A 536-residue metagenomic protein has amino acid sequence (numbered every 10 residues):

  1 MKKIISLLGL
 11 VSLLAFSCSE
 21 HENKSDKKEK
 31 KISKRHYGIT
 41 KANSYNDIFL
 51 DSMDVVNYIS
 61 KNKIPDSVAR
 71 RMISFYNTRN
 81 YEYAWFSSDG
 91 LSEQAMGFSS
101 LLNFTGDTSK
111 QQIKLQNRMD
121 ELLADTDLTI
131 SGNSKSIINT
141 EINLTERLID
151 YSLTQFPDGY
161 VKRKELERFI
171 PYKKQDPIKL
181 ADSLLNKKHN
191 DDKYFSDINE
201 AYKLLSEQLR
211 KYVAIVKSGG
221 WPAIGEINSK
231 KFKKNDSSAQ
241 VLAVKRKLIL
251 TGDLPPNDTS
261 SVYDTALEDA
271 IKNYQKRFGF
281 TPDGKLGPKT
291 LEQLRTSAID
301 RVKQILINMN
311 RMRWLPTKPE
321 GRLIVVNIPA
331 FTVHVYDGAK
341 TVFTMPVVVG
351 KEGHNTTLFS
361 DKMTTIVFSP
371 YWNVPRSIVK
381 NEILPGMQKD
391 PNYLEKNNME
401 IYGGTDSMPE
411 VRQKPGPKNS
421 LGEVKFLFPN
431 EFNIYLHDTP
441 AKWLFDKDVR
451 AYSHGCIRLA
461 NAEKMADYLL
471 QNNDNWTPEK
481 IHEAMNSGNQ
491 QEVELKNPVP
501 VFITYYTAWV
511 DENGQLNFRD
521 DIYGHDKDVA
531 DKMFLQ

Functional and structural regions predicted by a protein language model:
K2-G9: Sec-dependent signal peptide recognition, specifically the positively charged N-region followed immediately by
G9, L128-G132, F232, D258: Short coil/turn segments at secondary-structure junctions
L14-S17: C-terminal motif of bacterial Sec signal peptides marking the signal peptidase cleavage site
S19-D66, R70, N77, F169 (+2 more regions): Well-ordered beta-sheet/strand-loop patches within structured domains
S19-K173: Cationic-aromatic interfacial patches
